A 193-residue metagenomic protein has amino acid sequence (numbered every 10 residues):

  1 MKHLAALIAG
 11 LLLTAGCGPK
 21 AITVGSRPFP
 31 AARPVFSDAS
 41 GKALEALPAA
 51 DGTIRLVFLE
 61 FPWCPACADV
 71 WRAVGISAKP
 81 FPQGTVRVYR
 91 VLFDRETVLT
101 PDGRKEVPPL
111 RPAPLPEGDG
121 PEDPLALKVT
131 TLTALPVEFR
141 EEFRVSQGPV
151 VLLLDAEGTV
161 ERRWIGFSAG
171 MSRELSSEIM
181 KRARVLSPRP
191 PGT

Functional and structural regions predicted by a protein language model:
M1-H3: Positively charged n-region of N-terminal signal peptides that target proteins for export
A5-A15: Bacterial N-terminal signal peptides
C17-L47: N-terminal "domain-start" segment that seeds a small globular fold
A32, I54-R55, G148-V150: Short loop/turn microsegments at loop-to-beta-strand junctions
P48-A68: Short active-site neighborhood of thiol/selenol oxidoreductases, capturing the structured segment around
A68-D123, P136-R140: Structural microenvironment flanking redox-active thiols in thiol-disulfide oxidoreductases
L125, L135-S176: Thiol/disulfide oxidoreductase modules built on the thioredoxin-like
P190-T193: Short, solvent-exposed mixed-charge patches
